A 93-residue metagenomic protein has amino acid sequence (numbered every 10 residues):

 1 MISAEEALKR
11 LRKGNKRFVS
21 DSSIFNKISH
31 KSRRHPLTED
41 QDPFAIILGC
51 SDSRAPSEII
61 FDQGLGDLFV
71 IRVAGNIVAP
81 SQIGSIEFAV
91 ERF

Functional and structural regions predicted by a protein language model:
M1-T38: Long, non-catalytic terminal segments
I2, E6, D42, A55 (+1 more regions): Conserved active-site and cofactor/substrate-binding residues in soluble primary-metabolism enzymes
A4, I59-F93: Short HxH-centered metal-ligating active-site micro-motif
L11, I47, I71: Divalent metal-coordination and catalytic microenvironments
G14-N15, D21, C50-D52, V73-A74: Fold-independent oxyanion-binding glycine-rich loops and adjacent beta-strand/coil segments at enzyme active sites
N26-G66: N-terminal short beta-loop-beta anion/metal-coordinating cradle
